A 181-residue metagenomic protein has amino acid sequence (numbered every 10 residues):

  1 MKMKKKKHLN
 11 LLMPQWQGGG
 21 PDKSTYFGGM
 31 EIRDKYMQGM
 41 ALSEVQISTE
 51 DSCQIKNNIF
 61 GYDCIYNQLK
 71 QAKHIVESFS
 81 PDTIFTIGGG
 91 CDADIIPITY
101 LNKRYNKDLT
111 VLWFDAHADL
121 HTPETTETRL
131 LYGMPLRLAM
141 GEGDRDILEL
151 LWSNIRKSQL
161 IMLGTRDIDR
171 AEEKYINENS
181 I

Functional and structural regions predicted by a protein language model:
K2-I181: Conserved alpha-helical scaffold segments that buttress catalytic/binding sites
